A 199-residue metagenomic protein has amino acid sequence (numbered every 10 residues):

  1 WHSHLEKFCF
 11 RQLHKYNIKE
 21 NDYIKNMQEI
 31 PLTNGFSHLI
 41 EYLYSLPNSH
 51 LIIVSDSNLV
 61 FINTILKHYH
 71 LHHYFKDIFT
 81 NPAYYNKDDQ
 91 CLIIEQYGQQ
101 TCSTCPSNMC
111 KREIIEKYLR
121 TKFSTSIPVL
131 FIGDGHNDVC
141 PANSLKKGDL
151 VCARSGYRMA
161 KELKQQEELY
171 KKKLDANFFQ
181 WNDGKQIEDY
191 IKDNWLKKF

Functional and structural regions predicted by a protein language model:
W1-P82: Alpha-helical substrate-recognition element adjacent to the catalytic core
E41-H50, K122-I127, L145-K147: Short, surface-exposed connector motifs at secondary-structure boundaries
I53-D56, S126-K173: Acidic, Mg2+-coordinating phosphoryl-transfer loop and its flanking beta/alpha structural elements, shared across
H73-P106: Histidine/lysine/aspartate-rich catalytic loop segments that bind and position anionic ligands
A83-L92, A160-E168, I187-K192: Short, charged, surface-exposed secondary-structure boundary motifs
Q100-V139: Conserved Lys-Pro-Asp/Glu-containing loop-to-beta segment of HAD-superfamily phosphomonoesterases, centered on
T125, D189-F199: Eukaryotic N-terminal low-complexity, Ser/Thr- and Lys/Arg-rich leader segments that predominantly function as
A153-R154, D175-I187: Short acidic-hydrophobic, aromatic-tinged amphipathic segments that line or gate anion-handling sites
